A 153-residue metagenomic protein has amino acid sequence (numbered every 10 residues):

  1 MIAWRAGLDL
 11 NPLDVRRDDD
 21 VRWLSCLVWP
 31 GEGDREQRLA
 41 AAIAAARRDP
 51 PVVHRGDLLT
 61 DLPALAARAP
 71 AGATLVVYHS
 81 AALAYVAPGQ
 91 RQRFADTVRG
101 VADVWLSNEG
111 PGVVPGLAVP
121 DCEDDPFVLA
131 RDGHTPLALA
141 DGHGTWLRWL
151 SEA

Functional and structural regions predicted by a protein language model:
M1-R55, A67-P70, E152-A153: Class I S-adenosyl-L-methionine-dependent methyltransferase module
A41, A64-A67, Q92, D96: Replace "anionic and nucleotidyl ligands
H54, Y78, L106: Conserved Rossmann-like nucleotide-binding pocket used by diverse enzymes that bind dinucleotide cofactors
G56-D61: Conserved SAM/SAH-binding loop
T74-L75, D103: Conserved acidic residues
L75-P88: A short SAM/SAH-binding and catalytic strip from SAM-dependent methyltransferases
Y85-G133: C-terminal substrate-binding/active-site "lid" region of AdoMet-derived donor-dependent transferases
P120-A153: A cross-taxonomic marker for long C-terminal extensions/tails that follow the last structured domain
